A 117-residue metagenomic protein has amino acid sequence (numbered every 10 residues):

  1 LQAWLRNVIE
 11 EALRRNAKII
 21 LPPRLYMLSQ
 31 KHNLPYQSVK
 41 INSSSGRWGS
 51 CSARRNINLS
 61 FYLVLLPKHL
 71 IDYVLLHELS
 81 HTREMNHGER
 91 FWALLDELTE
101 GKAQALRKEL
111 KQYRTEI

Functional and structural regions predicted by a protein language model:
L1-Y73, T82-I117: Active-site-proximal or metal-binding-adjacent scaffold patches in catalytic folds
E78: Walker B catalytic acidic pair
